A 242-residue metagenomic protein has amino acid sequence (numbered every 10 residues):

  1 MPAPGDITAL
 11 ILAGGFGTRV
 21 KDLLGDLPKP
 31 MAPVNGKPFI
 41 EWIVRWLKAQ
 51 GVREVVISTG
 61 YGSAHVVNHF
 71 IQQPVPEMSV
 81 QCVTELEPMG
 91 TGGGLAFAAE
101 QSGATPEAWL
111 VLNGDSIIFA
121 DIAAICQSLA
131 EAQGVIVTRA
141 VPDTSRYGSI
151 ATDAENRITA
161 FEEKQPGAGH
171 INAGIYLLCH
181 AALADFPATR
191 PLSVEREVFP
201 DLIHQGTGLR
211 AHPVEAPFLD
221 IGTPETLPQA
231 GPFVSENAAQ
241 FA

Functional and structural regions predicted by a protein language model:
M1-I11, P33, K37-N113, I117 (+2 more regions): Conserved N-terminal catalytic core of the sugar/cofactor nucleotidyltransferase
D6-L23: A phosphate-binding catalytic loop at a beta-strand-loop-alpha-helix junction that coordinates phosphoryl groups
V20, V66-F70, A230: Hydrophobic packing residues within well-ordered alpha-helices of enzyme cores
G25-K29: Short alpha-helical oligomerization interface
M31, C82, G134, L209-A211 (+1 more regions): Conserved beta-strand scaffold positions in the cores of enzyme catalytic domains, especially in NTP/NDP-utilizing
Y61, V135-A151: Short beta-strand-to-loop element that shapes/binds the nucleotide-sugar donor at the catalytic cleft/hinge
L110, I117, A123-L129, P142-T144 (+1 more regions): Catalytic-core segments of class I nucleotidyltransferases/pyrophosphorylases that form NMP-activated intermediates
A151-R157: Short acidic-glycine loop/turn motifs at beta-strand connectors
